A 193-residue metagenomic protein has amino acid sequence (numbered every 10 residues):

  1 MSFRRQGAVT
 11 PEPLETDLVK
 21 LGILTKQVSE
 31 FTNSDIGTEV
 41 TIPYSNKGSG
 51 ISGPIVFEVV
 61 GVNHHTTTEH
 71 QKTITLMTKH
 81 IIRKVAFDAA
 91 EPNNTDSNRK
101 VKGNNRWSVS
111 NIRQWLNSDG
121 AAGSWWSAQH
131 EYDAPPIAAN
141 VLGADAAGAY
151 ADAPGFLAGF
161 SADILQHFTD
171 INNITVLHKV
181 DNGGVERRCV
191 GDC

Functional and structural regions predicted by a protein language model:
S2-C193: Collagenous Gly-X-Y triple-helix signature in extracellular proteins
